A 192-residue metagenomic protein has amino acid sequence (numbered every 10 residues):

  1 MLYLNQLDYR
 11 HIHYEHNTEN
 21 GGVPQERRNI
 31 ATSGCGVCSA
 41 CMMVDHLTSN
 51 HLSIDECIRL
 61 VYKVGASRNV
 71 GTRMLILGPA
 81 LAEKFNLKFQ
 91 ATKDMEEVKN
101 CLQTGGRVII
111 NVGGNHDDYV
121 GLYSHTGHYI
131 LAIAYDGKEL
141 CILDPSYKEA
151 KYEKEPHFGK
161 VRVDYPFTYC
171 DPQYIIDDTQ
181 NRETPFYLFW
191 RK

Functional and structural regions predicted by a protein language model:
M1-R68: Active-site-adjacent structural segments surrounding the nucleophilic cysteine of cysteine proteases and isopeptidases
L7, H16-T18, Y123-S124, Y135-K192: Noncatalytic regulatory segments and standalone regulatory/sensor domains
P24, L87, G121: Generic anion/oxyanion-binding catalytic loop in active/binding sites
L52, T72, K93, E153 (+1 more regions): Short coil/turn linker and secondary-structure boundary residues
G65-T92: Mid-length scaffold segments of soluble, non-membrane domains
A91-Y147, K151: Active-site-adjacent substructure of cysteine-protease-like catalytic cores
